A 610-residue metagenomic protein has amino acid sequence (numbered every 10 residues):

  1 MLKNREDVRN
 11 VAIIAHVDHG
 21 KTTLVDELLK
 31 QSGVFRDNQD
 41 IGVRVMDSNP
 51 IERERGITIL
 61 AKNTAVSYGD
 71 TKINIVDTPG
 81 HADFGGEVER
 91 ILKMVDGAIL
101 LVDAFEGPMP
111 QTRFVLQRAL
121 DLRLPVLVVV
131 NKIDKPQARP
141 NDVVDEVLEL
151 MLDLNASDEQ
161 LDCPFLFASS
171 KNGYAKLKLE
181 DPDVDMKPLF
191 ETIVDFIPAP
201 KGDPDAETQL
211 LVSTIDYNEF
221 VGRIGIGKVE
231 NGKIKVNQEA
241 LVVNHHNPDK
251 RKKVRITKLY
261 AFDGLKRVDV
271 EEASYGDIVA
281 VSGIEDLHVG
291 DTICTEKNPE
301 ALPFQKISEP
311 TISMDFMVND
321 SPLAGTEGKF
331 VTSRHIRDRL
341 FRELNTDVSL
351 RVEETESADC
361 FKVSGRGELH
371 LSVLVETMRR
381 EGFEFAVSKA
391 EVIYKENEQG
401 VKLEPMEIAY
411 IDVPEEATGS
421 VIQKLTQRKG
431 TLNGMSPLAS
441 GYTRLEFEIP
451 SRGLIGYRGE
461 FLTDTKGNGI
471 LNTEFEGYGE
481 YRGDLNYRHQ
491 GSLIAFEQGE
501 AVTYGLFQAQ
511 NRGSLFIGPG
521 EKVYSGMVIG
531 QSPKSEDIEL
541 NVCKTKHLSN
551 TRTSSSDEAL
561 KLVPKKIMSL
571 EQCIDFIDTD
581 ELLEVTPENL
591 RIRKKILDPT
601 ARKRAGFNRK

Functional and structural regions predicted by a protein language model:
M1-V102, E106, E146, I215-N218: P-loop NTPase switch module centered on the Walker A-proximal segment
M1-V17, A104-R223, G232-V242, K250-K252 (+3 more regions): P-loop NTPase catalytic nucleotide-binding module
I41-R44, L154-L166, P200-L211, A240 (+9 more regions): Interdomain boundary/hinge elements
S169, T355-H370: Short glycine/threonine-rich beta-strand-turn micro-motifs
Q209-M314, A324-T326, Q490, G499-S549 (+2 more regions): Conserved nucleotide-binding/hydrolysis modules and their immediate coupling elements across P-loop/ASCE NTPase motors
K233, E285-D286, G365-L371, P414-T418 (+1 more regions): Helix N-cap motif at beta-to-alpha junctions
F262, R267-V270, I449, E460-D464 (+2 more regions): Long insertion/accessory domains within large nucleic-acid-processing enzymes
S321-L344, A559, V563: A short, contiguous, amphipathic alpha-helix enriched in charged residues
